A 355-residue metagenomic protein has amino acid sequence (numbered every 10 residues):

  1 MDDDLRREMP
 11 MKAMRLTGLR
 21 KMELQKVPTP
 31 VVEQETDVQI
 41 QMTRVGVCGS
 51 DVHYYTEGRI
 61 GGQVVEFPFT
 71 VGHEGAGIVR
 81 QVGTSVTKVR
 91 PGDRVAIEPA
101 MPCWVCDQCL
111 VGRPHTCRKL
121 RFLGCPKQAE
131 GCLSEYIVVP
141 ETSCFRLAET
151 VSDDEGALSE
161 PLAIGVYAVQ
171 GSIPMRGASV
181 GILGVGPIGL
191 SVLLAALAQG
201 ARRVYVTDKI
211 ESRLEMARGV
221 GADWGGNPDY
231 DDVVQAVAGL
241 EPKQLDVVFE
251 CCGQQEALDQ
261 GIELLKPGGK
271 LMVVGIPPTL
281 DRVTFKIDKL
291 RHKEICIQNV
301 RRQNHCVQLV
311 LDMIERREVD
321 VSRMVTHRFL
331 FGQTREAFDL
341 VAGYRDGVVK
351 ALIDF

Functional and structural regions predicted by a protein language model:
D2-M11, Q255, D259-E263, N304-F355: C-terminal hydrophobic helical "lid"/dimerization subdomain of Rossmann-like NAD(P)H-dependent oxidoreductases
R15-V32, G49-Q81, A96-I97, C117-E130: N-terminal glycine-rich cofactor-binding segment
P30-V45, I60-C109, A148-T150: Glycine-rich beta-strand-centered segment in the early N-terminal region that forms part of a ligand/cofactor-binding
C103-L183: NAD(P)H dinucleotide-binding glycine-rich loop of Rossmann-like/cofactor-binding domains, especially the beta1-alpha1
E149-Y230, Q235: Mid-domain Rossmann-like dinucleotide-binding core that forms the NAD(H)/NADP(H) cofactor-binding site
S172, R176, E215, V220-C296: Glycine-rich cofactor phosphate-binding loops and adjacent beta1-alpha1 units of small-molecule cofactor enzyme domains
K209-I210, P277, Q303: Residues in the short beta-alpha loop(s) of Rossmann-like NAD(P)-binding domains
K270, T284-R323: Rossmann-fold dehydrogenase core element
